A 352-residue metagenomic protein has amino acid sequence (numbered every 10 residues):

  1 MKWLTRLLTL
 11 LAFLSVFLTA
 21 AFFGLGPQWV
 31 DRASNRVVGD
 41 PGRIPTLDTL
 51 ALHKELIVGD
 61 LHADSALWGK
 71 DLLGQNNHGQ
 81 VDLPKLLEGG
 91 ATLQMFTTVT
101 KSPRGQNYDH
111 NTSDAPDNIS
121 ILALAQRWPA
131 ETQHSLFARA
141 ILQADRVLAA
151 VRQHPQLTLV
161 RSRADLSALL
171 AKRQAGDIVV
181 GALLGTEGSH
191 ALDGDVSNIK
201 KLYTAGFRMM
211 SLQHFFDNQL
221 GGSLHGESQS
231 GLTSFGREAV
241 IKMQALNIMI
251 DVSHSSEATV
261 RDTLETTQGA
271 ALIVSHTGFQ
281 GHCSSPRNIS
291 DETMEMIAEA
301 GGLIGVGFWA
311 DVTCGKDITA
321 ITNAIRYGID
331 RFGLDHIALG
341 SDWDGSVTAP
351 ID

Functional and structural regions predicted by a protein language model:
K2-E227, Q280, S284-G305, W309-L339 (+1 more regions): N-terminal hydrophobic targeting/anchoring segments and the immediately downstream early-domain regions of hydrolases
L212-H214, Q219-E292, G305-A310: Active-site core of metal-dependent hydrolases
